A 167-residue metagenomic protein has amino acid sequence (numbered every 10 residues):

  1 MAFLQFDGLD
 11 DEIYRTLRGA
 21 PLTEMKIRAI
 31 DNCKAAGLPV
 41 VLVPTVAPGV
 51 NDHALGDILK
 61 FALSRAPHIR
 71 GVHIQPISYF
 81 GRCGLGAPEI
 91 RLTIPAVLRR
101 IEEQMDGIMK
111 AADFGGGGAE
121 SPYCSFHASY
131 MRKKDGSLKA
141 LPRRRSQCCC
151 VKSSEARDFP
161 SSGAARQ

Functional and structural regions predicted by a protein language model:
M1-P76: Radical SAM/AdoMet-radical enzyme domain recognition
A2, F61, P122, K134 (+1 more regions): Elongated, non-catalytic scaffold/linker segments and compositionally distinctive motifs
L22-E24, K60-L63, I90-I94, C148-C150: Short, low-complexity, polar/charged sequence segments that are solvent-exposed and flexible
I27-G37, R100-M105, M109-A112: Alpha-helix-loop-beta-strand connector modules within alpha/beta enzyme cores
C33, C83, C124, C148-C150: Generic recognition of cysteine residues
G49, I69-A96, M109-R132: Flexible glycine/acidic-rich beta-alpha junction loops that bind and position SAM and/or redox cofactors in anaerobic
L55-D57, R91-R100: Well-ordered, non-membrane alpha-helical segments in soluble/globular domains
R132-Q167: Radical SAM enzyme core and accessory elements
